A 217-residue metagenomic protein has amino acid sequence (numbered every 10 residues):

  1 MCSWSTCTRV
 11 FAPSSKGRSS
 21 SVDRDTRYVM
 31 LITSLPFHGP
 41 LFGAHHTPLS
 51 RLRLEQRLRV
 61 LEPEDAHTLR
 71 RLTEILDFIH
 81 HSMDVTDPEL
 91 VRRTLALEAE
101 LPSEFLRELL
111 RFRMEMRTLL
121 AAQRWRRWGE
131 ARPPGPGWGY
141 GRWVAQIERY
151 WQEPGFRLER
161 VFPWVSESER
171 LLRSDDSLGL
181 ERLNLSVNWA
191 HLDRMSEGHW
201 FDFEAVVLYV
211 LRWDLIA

Functional and structural regions predicted by a protein language model:
S3-A217: Extended alpha-helical surfaces
